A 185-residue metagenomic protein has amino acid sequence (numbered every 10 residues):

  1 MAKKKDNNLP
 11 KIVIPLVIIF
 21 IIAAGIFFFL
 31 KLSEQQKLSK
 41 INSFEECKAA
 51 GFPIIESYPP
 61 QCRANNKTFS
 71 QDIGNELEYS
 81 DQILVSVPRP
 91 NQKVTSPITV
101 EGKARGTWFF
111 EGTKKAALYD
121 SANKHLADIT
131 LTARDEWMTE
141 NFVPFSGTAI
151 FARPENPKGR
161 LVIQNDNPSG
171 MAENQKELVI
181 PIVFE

Functional and structural regions predicted by a protein language model:
K4-I18: N-terminal Sec-pathway targeting helices
I14-P15, I19-K31: Hydrophobic alpha-helical membrane-insertion segments, chiefly the h-region of N-terminal signal peptides
L32-K48: Ser/Thr/Pro/Gly-rich low-complexity linker/stalk segments immediately outside membranes or between
F52-S57: Extracellular, cysteine-rich, disulfide-stabilized repeat modules with beta-strand cores
Y58-A64: Disulfide-stabilized extracellular beta-strand modules
N65-I73: Repeat-associated, polar segments at repeat-unit boundaries in modular proteins
G74-D81: Proline/serine/threonine-rich low-complexity linkers at boundaries of modular beta-sandwich domains
D81-T99, K103-E185: Ser/Thr-rich low-complexity repeats and stalk/linker segments
